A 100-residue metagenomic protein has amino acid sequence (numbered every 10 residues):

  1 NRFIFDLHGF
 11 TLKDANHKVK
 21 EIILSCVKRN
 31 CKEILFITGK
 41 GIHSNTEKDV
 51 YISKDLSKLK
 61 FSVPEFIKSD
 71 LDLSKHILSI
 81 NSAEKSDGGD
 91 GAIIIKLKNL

Functional and structural regions predicted by a protein language model:
N1-E33, K40-L100: Long, charged, low-complexity intrinsically disordered regions
